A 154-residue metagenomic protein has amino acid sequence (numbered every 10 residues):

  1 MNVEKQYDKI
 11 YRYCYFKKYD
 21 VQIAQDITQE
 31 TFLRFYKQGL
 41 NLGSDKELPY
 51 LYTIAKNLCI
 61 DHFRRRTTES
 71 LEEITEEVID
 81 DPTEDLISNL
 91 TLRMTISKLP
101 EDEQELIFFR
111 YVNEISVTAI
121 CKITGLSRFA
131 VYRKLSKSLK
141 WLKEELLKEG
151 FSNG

Functional and structural regions predicted by a protein language model:
M1-R12, F16, Q25, Q104: A short, charge-rich alpha-helical start-of-domain segment used by transcription regulators
N2, Q6, I10, T31 (+4 more regions): Residue-level preference for hydrophobic side chains embedded in well-ordered alpha helices
Y11, F32, P100, Q104 (+1 more regions): C-terminal flanking helix
D26-L33, K37, D45-N57: Structural recognition of an alpha-helix C-terminal capping motif at a helix-to-coil junction
T53-E72: Arg/Lys-rich amphipathic alpha helix in sigma70-family domain 2
E73-S97: Acidic, proline/glycine-rich intrinsically disordered inter-domain spacer in sigma factors
L106-R110: A short pre-motif secondary-structure segment
T118, I123-E149: DNA-recognition helix of helix-turn-helix
